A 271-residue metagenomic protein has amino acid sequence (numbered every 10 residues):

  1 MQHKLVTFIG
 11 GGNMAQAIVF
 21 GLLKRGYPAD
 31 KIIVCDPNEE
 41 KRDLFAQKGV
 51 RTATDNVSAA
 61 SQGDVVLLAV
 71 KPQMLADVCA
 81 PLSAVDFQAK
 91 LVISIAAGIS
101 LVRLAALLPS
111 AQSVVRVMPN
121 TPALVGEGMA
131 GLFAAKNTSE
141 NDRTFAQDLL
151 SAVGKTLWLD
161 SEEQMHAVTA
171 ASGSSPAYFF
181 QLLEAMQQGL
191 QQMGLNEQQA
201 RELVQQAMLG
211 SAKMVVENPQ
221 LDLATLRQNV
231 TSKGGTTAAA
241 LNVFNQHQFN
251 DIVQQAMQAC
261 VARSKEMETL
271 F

Functional and structural regions predicted by a protein language model:
M1-T54, S58, Q62, E127 (+1 more regions): NAD(P)+-binding Rossmann beta1-loop-alpha1 motif at the extreme N-terminus of oxidoreductases
Q2, Q205, L209-F271: NAD(P)-dependent Rossmann-like dehydrogenase/reductase catalytic/cofactor-binding core
I32, R42, A59, N196-V204 (+1 more regions): Small-residue helix-packing motif on alpha-helices
E39, K48, N56-L68, P72-L132: Rossmann-like NAD(P)(H) cofactor-binding subdomain of soluble oxidoreductases
R103, L107-S113, M129-A167, Y178-N218: Internal alpha-helical scaffold of NAD(P)-dependent oxidoreductase catalytic cores
V115, Q164-A170, L223-Q228: Short pre-catalytic strand/loop immediately N-terminal to key active-site residues, enriched for Gly-Thr
